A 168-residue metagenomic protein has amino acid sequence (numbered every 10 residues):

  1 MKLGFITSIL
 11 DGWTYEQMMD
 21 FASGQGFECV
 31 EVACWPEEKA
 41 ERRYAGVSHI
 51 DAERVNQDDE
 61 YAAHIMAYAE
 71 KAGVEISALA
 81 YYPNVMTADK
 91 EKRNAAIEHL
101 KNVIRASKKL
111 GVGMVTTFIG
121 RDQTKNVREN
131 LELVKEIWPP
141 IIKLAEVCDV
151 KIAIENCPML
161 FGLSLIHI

Functional and structural regions predicted by a protein language model:
M1-G4: Extreme N-terminal starter segment of soluble prokaryotic enzymes
I6, E31, A153: Conserved Rossmann-like nucleotide-binding pocket used by diverse enzymes that bind dinucleotide cofactors
I6-T7, V47, E53-R54, E91-K92 (+1 more regions): A generic structural signal for short
T7-W13: Short polar catalytic/cofactor-binding loops
Q17, A62-I166: Active-site acidic/histidine proton-transfer and metal-coordination neighborhood in alpha/beta enzyme cores
M18-E38, G111: Catalytic domains of carbohydrate-active enzymes, especially glycoside hydrolases
A33, I166-H167: Compositionally biased low-complexity segments enriched in histidine and/or tyrosine
A33-H64, D122-K125: Glycine-rich, proline-tolerant flexible connector loops at the mouths of alpha/beta enzymes
